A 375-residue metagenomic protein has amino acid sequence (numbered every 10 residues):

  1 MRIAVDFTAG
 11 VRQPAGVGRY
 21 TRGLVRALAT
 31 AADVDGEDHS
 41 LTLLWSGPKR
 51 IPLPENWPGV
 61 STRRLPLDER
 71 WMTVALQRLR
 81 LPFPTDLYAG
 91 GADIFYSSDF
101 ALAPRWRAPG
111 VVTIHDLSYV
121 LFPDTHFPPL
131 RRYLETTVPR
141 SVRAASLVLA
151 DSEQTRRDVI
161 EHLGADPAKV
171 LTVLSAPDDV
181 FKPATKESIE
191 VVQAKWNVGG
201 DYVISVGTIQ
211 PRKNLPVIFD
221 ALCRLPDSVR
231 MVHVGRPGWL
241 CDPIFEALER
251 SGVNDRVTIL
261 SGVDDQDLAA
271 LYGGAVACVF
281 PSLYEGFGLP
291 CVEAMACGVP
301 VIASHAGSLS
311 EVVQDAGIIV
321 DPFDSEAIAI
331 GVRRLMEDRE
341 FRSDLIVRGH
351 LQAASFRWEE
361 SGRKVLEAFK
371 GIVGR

Functional and structural regions predicted by a protein language model:
M1-R375: Carbohydrate transferase catalytic cores enriched for Leloir-type hexosyltransferases
